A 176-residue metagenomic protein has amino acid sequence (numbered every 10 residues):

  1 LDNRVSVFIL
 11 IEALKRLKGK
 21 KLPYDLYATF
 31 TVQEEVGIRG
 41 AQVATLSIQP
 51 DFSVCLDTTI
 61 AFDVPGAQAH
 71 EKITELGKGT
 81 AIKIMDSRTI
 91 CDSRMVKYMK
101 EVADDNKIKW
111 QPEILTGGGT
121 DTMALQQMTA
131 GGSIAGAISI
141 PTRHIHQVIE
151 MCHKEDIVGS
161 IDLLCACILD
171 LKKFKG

Functional and structural regions predicted by a protein language model:
L1-E35, S160-C167: Alpha-helical metal-binding/catalytic segments enriched in His/Glu/Asp
K15-K18, L46-I48, Q126-G132: Alpha-helix C-terminal capping segments
T29-G37, T58-I60, P141-H144: Acidic, glycine-rich active-site loops and adjacent beta-strand->loop/helix elements that engage anionic groups
T31-R39, P112-G119: Active-site glycine- and acidic-residue-rich loops that bind and position anionic ligands or nucleotide-like cofactors
I38-Q42, V64-Q68, M123-A124, V148-I149: Short, well-ordered secondary-structure micro-motifs
A44-V64: A glycine-rich helix N-cap at a beta->alpha junction
P50, A67-T80: Active-site loop ensemble at the mouth of alpha/beta enzyme cores that anchors a bound cofactor
T74-E155, I161, C167, L171-K175: Active-site-adjacent substrate-binding region of metalloamidase/peptidase-like peptide-processing proteins
